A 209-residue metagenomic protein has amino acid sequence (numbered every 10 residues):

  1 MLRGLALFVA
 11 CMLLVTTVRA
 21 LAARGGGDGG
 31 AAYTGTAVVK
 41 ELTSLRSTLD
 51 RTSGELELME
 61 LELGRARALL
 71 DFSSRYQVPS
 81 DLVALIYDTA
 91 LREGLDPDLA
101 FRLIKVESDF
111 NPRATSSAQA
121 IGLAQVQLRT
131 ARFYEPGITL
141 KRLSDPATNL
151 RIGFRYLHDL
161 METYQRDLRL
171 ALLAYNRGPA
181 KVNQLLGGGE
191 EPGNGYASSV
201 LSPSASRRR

Functional and structural regions predicted by a protein language model:
M1-Q77, A205-R209: N-terminal secretory targeting signals
T48-R209: Catalytic glycan-binding domains that act on GlcNAc-containing polysaccharides
